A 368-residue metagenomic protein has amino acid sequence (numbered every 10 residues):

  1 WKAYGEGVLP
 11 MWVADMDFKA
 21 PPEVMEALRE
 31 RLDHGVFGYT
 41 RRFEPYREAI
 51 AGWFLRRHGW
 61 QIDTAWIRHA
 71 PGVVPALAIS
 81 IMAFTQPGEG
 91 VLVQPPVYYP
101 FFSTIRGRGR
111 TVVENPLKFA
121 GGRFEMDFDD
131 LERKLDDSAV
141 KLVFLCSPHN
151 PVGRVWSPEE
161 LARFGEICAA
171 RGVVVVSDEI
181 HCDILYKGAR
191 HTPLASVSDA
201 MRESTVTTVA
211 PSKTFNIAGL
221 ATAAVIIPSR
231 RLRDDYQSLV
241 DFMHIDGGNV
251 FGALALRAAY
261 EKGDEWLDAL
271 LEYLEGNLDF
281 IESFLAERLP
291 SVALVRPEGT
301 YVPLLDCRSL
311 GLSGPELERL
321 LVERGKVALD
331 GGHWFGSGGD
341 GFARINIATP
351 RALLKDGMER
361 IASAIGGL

Functional and structural regions predicted by a protein language model:
Y4, V8-L9, D15-E30, Q61-L368: PLP-dependent class I/II
R31, G38-P71: Conserved N-terminal alpha-helix of the aminotransferase class I/II PLP-enzyme fold
